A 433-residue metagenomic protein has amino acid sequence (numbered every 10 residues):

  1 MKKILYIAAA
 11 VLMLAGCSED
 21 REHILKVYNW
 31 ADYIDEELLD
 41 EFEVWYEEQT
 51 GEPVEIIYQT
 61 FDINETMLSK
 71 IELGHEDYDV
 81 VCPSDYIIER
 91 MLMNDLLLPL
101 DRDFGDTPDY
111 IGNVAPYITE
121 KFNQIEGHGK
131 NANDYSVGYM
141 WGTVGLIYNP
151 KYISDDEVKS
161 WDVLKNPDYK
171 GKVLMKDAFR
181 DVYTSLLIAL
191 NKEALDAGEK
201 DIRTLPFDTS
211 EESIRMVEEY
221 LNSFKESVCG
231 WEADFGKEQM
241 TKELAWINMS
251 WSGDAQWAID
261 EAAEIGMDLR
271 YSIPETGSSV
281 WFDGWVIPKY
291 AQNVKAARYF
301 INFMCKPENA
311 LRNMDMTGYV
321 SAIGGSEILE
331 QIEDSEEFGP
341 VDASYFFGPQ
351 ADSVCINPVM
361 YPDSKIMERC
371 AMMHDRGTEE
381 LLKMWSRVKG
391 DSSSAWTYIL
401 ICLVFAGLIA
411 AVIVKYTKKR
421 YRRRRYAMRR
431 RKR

Functional and structural regions predicted by a protein language model:
A15-G16: C-terminal motif of bacterial Sec signal peptides marking the signal peptidase cleavage site
E19-N94, T397-Y398: Early extracytoplasmic/lumenal segment of secretory-pathway proteins
Q59, E65-L68, D85, E89-W141 (+1 more regions): Hinge/lid segment of periplasmic solute-binding proteins
M91-L100, N131-N133, A258-I273, E337: Ligand-binding "clamshell"
P108-Y110, R215-N222, I265-K289: Periplasmic-binding protein-like
M175, V182, L186, A194-R270: Ligand-binding pocket segment of bilobal, Venus flytrap-like solute-binding proteins
P288-K365: Mature extracytoplasmic/periplasmic domains
D352-R433: Conserved C-terminal helix/tail region of periplasmic/extracytoplasmic solute-binding proteins
